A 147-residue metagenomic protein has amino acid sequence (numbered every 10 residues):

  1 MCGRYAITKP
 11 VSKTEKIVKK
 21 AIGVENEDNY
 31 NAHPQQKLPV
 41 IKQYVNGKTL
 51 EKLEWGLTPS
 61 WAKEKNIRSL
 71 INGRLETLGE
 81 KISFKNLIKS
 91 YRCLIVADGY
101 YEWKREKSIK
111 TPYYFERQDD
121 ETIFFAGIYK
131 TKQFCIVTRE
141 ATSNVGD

Functional and structural regions predicted by a protein language model:
M1-D147: Short linear sequence motif anchored by a di-proline
